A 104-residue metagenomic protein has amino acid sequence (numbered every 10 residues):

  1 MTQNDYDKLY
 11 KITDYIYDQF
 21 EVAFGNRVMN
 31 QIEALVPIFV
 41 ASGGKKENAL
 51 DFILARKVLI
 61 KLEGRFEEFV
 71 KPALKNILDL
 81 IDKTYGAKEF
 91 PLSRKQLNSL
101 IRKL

Functional and structural regions predicted by a protein language model:
M1-L104: C-terminal regulatory/interaction module of P-loop NTP-utilizing enzymes
